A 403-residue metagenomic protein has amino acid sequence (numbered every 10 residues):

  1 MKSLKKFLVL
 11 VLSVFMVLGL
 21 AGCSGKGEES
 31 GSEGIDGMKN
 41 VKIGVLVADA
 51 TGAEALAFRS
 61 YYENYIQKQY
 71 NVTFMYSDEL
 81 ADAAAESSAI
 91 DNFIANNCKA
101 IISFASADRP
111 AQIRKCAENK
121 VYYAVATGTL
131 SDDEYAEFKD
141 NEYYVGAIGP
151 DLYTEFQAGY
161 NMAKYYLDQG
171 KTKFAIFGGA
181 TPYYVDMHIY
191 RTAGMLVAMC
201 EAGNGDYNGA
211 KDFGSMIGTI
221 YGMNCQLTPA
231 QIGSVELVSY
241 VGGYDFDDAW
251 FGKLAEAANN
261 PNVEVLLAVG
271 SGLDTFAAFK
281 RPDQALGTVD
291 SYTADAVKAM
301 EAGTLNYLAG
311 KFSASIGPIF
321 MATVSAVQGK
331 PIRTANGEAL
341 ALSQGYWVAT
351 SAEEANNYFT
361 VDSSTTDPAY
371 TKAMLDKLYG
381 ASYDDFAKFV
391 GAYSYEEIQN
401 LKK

Functional and structural regions predicted by a protein language model:
M1-V11: Bacterial N-terminal signal peptides that target proteins for export
V14-F15: Repetitive helical segments and hydrophobic/amphipathic motifs
L18-G22: C-terminal motif of bacterial Sec signal peptides marking the signal peptidase cleavage site
S24-K403: A residue-level marker of the well-folded mature domains of exported/periplasmic proteins
